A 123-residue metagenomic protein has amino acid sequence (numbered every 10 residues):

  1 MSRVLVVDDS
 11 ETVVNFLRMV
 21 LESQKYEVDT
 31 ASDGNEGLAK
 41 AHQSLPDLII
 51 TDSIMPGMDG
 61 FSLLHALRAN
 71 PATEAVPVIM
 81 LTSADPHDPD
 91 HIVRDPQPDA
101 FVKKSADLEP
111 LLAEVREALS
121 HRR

Functional and structural regions predicted by a protein language model:
N15-S23: Charged docking surfaces used in two-component/phosphorelay signaling
T30-L48, P110: Acidic, metal-coordinating helix/loop segments flanking the phosphotransfer/catalytic sites of two-component signaling
S32-E36, D59-H65: Acidic catalytic/metal-coordinating carboxylates
L45-D47, A72-P77: His-Asp phosphorelay/catalytic-motif detector in bacterial-type signaling
T51-D52: Active-site T/S-Asp motif of two-component receiver
M55: Receiver (REC) domain active-site loop signature in two-component systems and cognate sites in sensor histidine kinases
S62, A84-R116: Alpha4 helix (beta4-alpha4-beta5 surface) of REC/receiver domains from two-component response regulators
